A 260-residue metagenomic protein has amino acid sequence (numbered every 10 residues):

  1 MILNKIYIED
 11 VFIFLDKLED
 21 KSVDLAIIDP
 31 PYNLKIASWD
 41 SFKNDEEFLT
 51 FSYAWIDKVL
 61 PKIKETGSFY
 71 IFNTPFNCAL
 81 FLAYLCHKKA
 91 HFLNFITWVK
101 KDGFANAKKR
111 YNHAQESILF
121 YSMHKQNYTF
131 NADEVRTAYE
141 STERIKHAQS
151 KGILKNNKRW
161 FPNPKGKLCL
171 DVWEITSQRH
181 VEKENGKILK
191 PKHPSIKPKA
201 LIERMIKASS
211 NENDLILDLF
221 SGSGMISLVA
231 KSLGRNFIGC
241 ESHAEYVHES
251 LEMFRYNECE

Functional and structural regions predicted by a protein language model:
M1-L3, C259-E260: Short, Lys/Arg-enriched, disordered terminal segments
I2-E249: Core catalytic lobe of class I
E245-E260: Cysteine-dependent PTP/DSP-like catalytic domain, specifically the C-terminal lobe
